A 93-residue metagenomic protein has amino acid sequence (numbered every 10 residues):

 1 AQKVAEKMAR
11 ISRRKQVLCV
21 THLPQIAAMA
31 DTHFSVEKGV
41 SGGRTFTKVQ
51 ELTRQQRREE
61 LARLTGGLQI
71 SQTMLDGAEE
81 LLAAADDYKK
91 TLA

Functional and structural regions predicted by a protein language model:
Q2-A93: C-terminal lobe/lid and adjacent interdomain/linker elements of RecA-like ASCE P-loop ATPase modules
